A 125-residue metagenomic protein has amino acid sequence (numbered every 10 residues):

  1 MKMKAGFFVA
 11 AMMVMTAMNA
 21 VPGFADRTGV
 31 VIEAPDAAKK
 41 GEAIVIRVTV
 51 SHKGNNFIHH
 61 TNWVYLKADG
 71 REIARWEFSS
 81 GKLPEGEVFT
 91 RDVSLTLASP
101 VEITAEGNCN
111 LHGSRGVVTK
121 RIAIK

Functional and structural regions predicted by a protein language model:
G23-I44: N-terminal edge beta-strand
A43, A98-E102: Extracellular Ig-like/FN3 beta-sandwich strand-entry sites
V45-K53, D92: Short edge beta-strand/loop segments characteristic of extracellular beta-sandwich folds
G54-H59: A short beta-turn/strand-edge loop motif at beta-sheet boundaries
N62-K67: Beta-strand signatures of extracellular beta-sandwich domains
E72-L83, R121: Solvent-exposed serine/threonine-rich low-complexity stretches and specific carbohydrate-binding patches
L83-D92: Aromatic sugar-binding surface patches on proteins that engage polysaccharides or sugar-phosphate polymers
G107-V118: Short acidic/polar inter-strand loop motif in beta-rich domains
